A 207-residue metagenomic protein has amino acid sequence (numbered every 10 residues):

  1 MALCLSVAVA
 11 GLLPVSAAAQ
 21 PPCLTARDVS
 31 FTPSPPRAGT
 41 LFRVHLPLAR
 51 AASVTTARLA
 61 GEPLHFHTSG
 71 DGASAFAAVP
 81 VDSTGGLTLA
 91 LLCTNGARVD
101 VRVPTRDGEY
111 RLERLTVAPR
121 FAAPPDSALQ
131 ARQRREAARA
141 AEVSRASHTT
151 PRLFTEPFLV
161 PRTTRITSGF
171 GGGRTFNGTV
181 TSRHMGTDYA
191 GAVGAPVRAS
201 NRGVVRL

Functional and structural regions predicted by a protein language model:
M1-P14: Bacterial N-terminal signal peptides
L3-L5, L46, Y189: Short beta-strand element of the conserved SAM-dependent methyltransferase core
V15-A19: Sec/Tat signal peptide C-region and signal peptidase I cleavage site
Q20-R102, D107-G108: Cationic-aromatic interfacial patches
S30, R102-L207: Surface-exposed, glycine-biased beta-strand/turn segments
